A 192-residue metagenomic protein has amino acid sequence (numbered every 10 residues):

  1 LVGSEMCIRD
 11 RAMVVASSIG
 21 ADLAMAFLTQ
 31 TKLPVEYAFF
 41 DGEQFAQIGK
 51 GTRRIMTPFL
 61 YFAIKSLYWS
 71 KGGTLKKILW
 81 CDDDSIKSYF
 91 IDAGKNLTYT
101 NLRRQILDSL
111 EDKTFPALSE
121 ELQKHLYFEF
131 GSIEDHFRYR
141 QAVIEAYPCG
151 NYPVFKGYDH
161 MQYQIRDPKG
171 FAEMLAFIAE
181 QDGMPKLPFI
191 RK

Functional and structural regions predicted by a protein language model:
L1-I8: Short, small-residue-biased leader/transition segments that mark boundaries at the very start of proteins
V15-A24: Gly/Ala-rich beta-loop-alpha elbow adjacent to hydrolase catalytic centers
T29-K65: Flexible "cap/lid" loop of the alpha/beta hydrolase fold
K50-G51, L67-E120: Conserved alpha/beta-hydrolase catalytic His-Asp/Glu region
R104-E145: Conserved serine/cysteine hydrolase catalytic core
Y147-M161: Catalytic histidine neighborhood in serine/cysteine hydrolases with alpha/beta-hydrolase-type architecture
Y158-G170: Catalytic histidine-centered segment of alpha/beta-hydrolase-like enzymes
G183-K192: Alpha/beta-hydrolase-fold serine-hydrolase catalytic core, especially in secreted/extracellular enzymes
